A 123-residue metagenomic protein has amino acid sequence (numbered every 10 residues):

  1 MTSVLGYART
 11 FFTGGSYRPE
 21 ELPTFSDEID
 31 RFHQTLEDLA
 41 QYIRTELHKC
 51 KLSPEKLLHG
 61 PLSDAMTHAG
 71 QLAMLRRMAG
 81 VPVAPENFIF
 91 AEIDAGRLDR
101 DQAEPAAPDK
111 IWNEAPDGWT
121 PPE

Functional and structural regions predicted by a protein language model:
M1-R18, K49-N113, G118, E123: Short, contiguous alpha-helical
T10-L47: Helix-adjacent hinge/juxtasegments
